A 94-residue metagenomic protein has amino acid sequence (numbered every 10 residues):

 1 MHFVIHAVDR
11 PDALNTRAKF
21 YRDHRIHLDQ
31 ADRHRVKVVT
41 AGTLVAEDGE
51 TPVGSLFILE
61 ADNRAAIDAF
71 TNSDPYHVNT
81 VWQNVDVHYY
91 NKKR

Functional and structural regions predicted by a protein language model:
M1-R94: Conserved, structured core segments of small domains
